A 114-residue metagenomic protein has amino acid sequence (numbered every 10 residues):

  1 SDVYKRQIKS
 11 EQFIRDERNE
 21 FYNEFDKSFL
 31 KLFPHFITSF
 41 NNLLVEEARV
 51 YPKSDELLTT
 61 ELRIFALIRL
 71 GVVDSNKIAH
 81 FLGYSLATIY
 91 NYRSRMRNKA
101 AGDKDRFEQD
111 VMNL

Functional and structural regions predicted by a protein language model:
V3-Y4: Short, small-residue-biased leader/transition segments that mark boundaries at the very start of proteins
I14-F21: Signal-transducing coiled-coil linker helices
N23-L114: Cytosolic nucleotide-binding catalytic cores of signal-transduction proteins
